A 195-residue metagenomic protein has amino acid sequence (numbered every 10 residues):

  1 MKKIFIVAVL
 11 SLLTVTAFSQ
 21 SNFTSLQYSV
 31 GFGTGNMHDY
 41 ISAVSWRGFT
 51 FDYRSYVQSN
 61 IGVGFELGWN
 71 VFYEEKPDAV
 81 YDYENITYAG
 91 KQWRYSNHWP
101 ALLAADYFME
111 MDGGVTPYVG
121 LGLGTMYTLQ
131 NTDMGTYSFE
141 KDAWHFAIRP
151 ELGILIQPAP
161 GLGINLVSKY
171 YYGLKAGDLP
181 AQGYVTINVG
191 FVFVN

Functional and structural regions predicted by a protein language model:
M1-I4, Q20: Positively charged n-region of N-terminal signal peptides that target proteins for export
F5-V9, L13: Sec-dependent signal peptide hydrophobic core
L13-S19: Sec/Tat signal peptide C-region and signal peptidase I cleavage site
S19-V63, D178, Q182-N195: Short glycine/proline- and aromatic-enriched beta-strand/turn motifs that initiate or cap beta-hairpins
N22-T24, A43-R47, Y95-A101, V115 (+2 more regions): Residues that define the transmembrane beta-barrel architecture of outer-membrane proteins
G35-D39, I86-W93, M134-E140, G173-G177: Extracellular loop and loop/strand-boundary signature of outer-membrane beta-barrel proteins
D52-M134, I156-L162, N188-N195: Gram-negative (and chloroplast) outer-membrane scaffold detector with strong preference for beta-barrel transmembrane
Q130-I187: A generic hydrophobic-segment detector
